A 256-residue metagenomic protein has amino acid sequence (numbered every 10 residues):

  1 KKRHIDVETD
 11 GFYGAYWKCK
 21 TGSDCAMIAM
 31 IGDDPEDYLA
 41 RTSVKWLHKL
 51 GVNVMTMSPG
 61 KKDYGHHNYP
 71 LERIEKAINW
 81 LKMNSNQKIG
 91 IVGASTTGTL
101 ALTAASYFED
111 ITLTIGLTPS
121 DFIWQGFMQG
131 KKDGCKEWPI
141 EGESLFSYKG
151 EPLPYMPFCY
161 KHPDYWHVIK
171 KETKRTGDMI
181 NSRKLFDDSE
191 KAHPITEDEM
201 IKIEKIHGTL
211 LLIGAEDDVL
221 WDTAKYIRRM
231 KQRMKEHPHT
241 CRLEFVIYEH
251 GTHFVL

Functional and structural regions predicted by a protein language model:
K1-C25: N-terminal cap/lid segment of alpha/beta-hydrolase-fold proteins
L39-T56: Short amphipathic alpha-helix adjacent to the substrate-entry channel of hydrolases
G65-S85, L100-T103: Alpha/beta-hydrolase active-site loop
G98-E109, T114: Short glycine-enriched nucleophile-adjacent loop and the immediately C-terminal alpha-helix near the catalytic center
I115-E204: Accessory cap/linker subdomain of secreted extracellular hydrolases
E190, P194, I213, R228 (+2 more regions): C-terminal catalytic histidine-bearing segment of alpha/beta-hydrolase fold enzymes
I206, L212-G214: Short beta-strand/loop motif that positions the catalytic acidic residue of the alpha/beta-hydrolase fold
V219-R229: Conserved alpha/beta-hydrolase "acid-adjacent" motif
